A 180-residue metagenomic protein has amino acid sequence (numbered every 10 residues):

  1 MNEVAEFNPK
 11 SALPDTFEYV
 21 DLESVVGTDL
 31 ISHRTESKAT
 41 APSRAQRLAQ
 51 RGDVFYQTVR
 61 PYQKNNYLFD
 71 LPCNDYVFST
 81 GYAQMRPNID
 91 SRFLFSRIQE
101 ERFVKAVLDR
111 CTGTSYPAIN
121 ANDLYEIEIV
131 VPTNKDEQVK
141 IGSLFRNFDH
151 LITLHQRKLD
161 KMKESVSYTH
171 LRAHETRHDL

Functional and structural regions predicted by a protein language model:
M1-S11: Non-catalytic DNA-recognition/assembly elements of restriction-modification systems
L22-T35: Short, basic/aromatic beta-hairpin or loop at an interaction surface
T35, A39-S43: Short alpha-helix capping/helix-loop boundary micro-motifs
S43-V104: A short beta-sheet element
Y62, Y76-G81, T112-E137: A short glycine-rich beta-alpha junction/loop motif
E128-H170: Amphipathic alpha-helical segments
T169-H178: Conserved small/polar residues in nucleotide/adenosyl-binding loops
